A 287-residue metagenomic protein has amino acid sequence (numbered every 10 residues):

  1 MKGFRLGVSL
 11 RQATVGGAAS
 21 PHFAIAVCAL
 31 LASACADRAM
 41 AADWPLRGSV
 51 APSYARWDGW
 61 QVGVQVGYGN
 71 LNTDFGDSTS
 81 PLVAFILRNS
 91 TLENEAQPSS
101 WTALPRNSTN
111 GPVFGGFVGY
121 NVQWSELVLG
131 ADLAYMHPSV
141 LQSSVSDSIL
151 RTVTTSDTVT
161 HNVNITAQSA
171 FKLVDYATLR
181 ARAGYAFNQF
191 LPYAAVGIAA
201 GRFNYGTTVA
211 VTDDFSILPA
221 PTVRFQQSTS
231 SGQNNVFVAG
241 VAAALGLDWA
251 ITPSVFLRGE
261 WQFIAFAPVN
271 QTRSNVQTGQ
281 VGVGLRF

Functional and structural regions predicted by a protein language model:
M1-A19: N-terminal secretory signal peptides that target proteins for export/translocation
K2-R5, A24-F287: Gram-negative outer-membrane beta-barrel domains
